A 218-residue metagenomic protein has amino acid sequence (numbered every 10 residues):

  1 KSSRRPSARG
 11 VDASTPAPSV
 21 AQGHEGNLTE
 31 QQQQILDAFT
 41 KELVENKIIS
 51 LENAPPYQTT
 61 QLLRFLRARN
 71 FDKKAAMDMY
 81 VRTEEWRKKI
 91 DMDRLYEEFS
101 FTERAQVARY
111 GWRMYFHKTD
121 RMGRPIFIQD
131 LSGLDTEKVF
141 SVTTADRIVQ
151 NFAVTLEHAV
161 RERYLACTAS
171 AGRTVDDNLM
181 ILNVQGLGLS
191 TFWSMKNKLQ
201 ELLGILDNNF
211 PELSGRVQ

Functional and structural regions predicted by a protein language model:
K1-R216: SEC14/CRAL-TRIO lipid-binding/transfer domains and related phosphoinositide-recognition modules that form deep
